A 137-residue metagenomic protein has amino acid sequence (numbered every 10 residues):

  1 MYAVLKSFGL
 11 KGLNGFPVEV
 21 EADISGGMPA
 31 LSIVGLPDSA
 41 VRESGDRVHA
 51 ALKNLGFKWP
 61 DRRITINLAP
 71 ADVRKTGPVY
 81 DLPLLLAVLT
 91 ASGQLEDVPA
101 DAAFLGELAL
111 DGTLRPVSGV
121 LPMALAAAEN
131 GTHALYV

Functional and structural regions predicted by a protein language model:
M1-V137: Peripheral, non-AAA+ core regions of ATP-driven protein-machinery
